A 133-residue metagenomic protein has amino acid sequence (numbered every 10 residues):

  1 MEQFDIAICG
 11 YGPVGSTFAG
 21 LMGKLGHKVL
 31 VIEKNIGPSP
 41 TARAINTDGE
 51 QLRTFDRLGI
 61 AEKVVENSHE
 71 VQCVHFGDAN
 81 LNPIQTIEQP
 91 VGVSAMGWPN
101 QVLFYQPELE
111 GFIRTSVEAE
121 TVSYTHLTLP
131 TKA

Functional and structural regions predicted by a protein language model:
M1: A short, basic/flexible loop-to-alpha-helix module at the beginning of a structural domain
F4-V31: N-terminal Rossmann-like FAD-binding beta1-loop-alpha1 element of flavoenzymes
K28, A61, S123: Residue-level detector of anion-binding/catalytic polar loops
G37-R53: Conserved N-terminal glycine-rich FAD pyrophosphate-binding loop of Rossmann-like flavoproteins
D48-F112, S116: Active-site-adjacent segment of FAD-dependent monooxygenases/related oxidoreductases
V117-S123: A structural motif corresponding to the C-terminal end of an alpha-helix and its immediate exit/capping segment
H126-A133: Single conserved hydrophobic/aromatic residue that forms the stacking wall/gate of nucleotide- or nucleobase-binding
